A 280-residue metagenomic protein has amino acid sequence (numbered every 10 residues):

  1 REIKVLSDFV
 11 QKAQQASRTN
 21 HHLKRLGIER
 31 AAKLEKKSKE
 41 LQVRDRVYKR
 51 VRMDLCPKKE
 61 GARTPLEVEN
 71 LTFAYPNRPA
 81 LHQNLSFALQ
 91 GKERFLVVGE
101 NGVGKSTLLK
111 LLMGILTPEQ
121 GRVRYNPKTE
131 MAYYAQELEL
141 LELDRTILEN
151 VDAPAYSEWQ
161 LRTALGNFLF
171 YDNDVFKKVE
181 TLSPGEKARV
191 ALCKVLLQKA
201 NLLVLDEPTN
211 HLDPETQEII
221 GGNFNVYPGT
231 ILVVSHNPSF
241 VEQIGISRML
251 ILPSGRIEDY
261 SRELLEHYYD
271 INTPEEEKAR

Functional and structural regions predicted by a protein language model:
R1-A80, Q90, I219, E275-R280: Coupling and communication elements adjacent to P-loop NTPase active sites across diverse families
E60-R280: ABC ATP-binding cassette signature C-motif
